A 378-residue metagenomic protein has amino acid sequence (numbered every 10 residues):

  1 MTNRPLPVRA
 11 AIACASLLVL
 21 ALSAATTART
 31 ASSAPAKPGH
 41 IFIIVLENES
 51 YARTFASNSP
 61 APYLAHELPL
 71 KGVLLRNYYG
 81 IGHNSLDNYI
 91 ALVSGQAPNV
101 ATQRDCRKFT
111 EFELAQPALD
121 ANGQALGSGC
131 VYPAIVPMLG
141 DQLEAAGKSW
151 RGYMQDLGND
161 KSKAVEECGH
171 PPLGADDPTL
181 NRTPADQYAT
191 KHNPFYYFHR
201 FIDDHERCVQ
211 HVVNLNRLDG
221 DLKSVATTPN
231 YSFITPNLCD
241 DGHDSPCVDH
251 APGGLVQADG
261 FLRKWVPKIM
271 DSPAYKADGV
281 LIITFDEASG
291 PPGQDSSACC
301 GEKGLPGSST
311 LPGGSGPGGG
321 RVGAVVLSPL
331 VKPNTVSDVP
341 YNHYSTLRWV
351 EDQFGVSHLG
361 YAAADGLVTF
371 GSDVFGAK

Functional and structural regions predicted by a protein language model:
T2-C14: Bacterial N-terminal signal peptides that target proteins for export
R4-P5, L20, K71: Absolute N-terminal positional cue centered near the fourth residue
A11-S23: Bacterial N-terminal signal peptides
L17, T26-A31: Cleavable N-terminal signal peptides
R29-K378: N-terminal pro-sequences and low-complexity stem/linker regions of secreted or lumenal proteins
